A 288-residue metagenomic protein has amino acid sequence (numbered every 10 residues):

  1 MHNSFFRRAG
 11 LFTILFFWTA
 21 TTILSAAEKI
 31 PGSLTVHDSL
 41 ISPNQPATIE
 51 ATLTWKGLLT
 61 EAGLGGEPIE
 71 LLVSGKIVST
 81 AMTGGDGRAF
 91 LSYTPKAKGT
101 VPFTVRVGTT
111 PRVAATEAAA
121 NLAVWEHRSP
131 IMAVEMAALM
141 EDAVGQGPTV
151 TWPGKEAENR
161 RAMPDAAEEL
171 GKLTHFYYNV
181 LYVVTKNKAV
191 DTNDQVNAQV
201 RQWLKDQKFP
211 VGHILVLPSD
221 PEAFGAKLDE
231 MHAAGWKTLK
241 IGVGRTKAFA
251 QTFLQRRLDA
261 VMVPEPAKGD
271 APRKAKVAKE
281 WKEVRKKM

Functional and structural regions predicted by a protein language model:
M1-R7: N-terminal secretory signal peptides that target proteins for export/translocation
G10-T21: Bacterial N-terminal signal peptides
T22-A26: Sec/Tat signal peptide C-region and signal peptidase I cleavage site
A27-H127: Beta-strand-enriched, solvent-exposed domains that form extended recognition/catalytic surfaces
I30-S33, A47, K56, G84-A89 (+1 more regions): Alpha-helical substrate-recognition element adjacent to the catalytic core
E61-L64, H175-F176, P210, G235-K237: Short helix-terminating capping/connector loops at secondary-structure junctions
T192-M288: C-terminal cap/substrate-recognition subdomain and adjoining C-terminal extension of metal-dependent phosphatase-like
